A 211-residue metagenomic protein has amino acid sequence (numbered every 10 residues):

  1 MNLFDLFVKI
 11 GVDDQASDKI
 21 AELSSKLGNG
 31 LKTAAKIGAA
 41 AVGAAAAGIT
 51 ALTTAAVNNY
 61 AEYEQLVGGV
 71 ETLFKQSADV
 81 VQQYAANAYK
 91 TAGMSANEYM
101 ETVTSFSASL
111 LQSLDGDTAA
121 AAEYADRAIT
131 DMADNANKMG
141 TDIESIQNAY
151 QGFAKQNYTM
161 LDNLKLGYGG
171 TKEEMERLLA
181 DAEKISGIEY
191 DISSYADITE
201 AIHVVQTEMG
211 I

Functional and structural regions predicted by a protein language model:
M1-E62, N157: Low-complexity, glycine/alanine-rich, low-charge segments that are largely flexible
D5-K9, D142, Q147: Residues at or immediately flanking beta-strands
Q15, K19, L23-K26, G30 (+7 more regions): Long amphipathic alpha-helical coiled-coil rod/stalk domains
A41-A92, V103-Q112, Y124-A136, S145-G210: Small-residue helix-packing and pore-constriction motifs in hydrophobic alpha-helices
N97, M139, M209-I211: Amphipathic alpha-helical coiled-coil segments
